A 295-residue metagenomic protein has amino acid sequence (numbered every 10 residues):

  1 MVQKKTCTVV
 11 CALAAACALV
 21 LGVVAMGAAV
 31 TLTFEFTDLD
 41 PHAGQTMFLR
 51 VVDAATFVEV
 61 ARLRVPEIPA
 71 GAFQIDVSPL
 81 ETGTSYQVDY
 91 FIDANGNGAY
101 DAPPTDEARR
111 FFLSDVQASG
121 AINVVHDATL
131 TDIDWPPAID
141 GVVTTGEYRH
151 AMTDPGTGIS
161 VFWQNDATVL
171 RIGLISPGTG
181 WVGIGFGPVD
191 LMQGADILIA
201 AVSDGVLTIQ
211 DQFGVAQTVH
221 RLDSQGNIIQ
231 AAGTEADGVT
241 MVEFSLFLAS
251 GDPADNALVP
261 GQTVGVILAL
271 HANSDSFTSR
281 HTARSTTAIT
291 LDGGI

Functional and structural regions predicted by a protein language model:
C11-V23: Bacterial N-terminal signal peptides
T33-G44: Structural motif
F48-V52, Q87-F91, G183-G185: Beta-strand signatures of extracellular beta-sandwich domains
A55-Q74: Short, acidic Ser/Thr/Gly-rich low-complexity loop/linker segments typical of extracellular and cell-surface proteins
G71-I75, G120, T240-V242: Short strand-edge motifs at loop-to-beta-strand transitions and within beta-strands of extracellular beta-rich domains
Q74-Q87: Short Pro-Gly-centered beta-turn/loop motif in secreted/extracellular proteins
A94-T131: Structured interaction patches on ligand/partner-binding surfaces of diverse proteins
P136-I295: Extracellular-facing/secreted segment signature in eukaryotic proteins
